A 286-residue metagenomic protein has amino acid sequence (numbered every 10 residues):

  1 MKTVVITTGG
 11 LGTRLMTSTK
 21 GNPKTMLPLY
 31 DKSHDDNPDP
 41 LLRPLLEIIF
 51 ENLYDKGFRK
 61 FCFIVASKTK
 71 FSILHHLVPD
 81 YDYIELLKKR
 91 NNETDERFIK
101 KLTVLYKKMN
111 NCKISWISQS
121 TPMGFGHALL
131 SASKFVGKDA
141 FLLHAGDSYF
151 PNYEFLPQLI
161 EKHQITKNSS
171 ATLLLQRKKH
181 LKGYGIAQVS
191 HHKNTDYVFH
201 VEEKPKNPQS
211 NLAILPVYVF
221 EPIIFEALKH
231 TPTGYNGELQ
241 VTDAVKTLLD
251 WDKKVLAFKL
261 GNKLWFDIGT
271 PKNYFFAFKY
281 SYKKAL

Functional and structural regions predicted by a protein language model:
M1-K89: N-terminal glycine-rich phosphate-binding loop and ensuing alpha1 helix
V4-I6, F63, L143, A171-L174 (+1 more regions): Structural beta-sheet core signal
T7, I64-V65, I117-S120, P216: Small/polar loops that bind or transfer phosphate-bearing groups
L11, D147-S148, P271: Active-site metal-binding loops of divalent metal-dependent hydrolases
M26, I114-W116, A171-L173, V255-A257 (+1 more regions): Conserved beta-strand scaffold positions in the cores of enzyme catalytic domains, especially in NTP/NDP-utilizing
L45-I49, H127-S131, A244: Well-ordered alpha-helical segments embedded in enzymatic catalytic cores
S72-I73, Y83-K88, T94-Y184, H191 (+1 more regions): Conserved beta-loop-beta/alpha segment of the NTase-like Rossmann-fold superfamily that binds/positions NTPs
L142, L156, I160, Q164 (+1 more regions): Catalytic-core segments of class I nucleotidyltransferases/pyrophosphorylases that form NMP-activated intermediates
